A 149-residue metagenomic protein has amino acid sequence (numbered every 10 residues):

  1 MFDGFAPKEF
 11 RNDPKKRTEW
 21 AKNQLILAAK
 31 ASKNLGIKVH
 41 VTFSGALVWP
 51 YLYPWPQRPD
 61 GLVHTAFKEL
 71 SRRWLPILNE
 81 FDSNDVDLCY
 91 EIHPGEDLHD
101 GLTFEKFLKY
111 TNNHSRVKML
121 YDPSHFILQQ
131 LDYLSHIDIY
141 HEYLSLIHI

Functional and structural regions predicted by a protein language model:
M1: Short, structured active-site "lid" loops
F5-M119: Active-site acidic/histidine proton-transfer and metal-coordination neighborhood in alpha/beta enzyme cores
N23, R72, L128-S135: Short, conserved clusters of charged catalytic residues that mark active-site and nucleotide-handling motifs
A29, L134-I137: Short hydrophobic/charged patches on amphipathic alpha-helices used for structural packing and interfaces
G95-G101, S124-Y133: Active-site glycine- and acidic-residue-rich loops that bind and position anionic ligands or nucleotide-like cofactors
H114, Y143-L144: Core-facing hydrophobic residues within beta-strands of well-ordered domains
D138-E142: Short, conserved loop/helix-junction motifs that constitute active-site signature segments in enzyme catalytic cores
H148-I149: Conserved small/polar residues in nucleotide/adenosyl-binding loops
